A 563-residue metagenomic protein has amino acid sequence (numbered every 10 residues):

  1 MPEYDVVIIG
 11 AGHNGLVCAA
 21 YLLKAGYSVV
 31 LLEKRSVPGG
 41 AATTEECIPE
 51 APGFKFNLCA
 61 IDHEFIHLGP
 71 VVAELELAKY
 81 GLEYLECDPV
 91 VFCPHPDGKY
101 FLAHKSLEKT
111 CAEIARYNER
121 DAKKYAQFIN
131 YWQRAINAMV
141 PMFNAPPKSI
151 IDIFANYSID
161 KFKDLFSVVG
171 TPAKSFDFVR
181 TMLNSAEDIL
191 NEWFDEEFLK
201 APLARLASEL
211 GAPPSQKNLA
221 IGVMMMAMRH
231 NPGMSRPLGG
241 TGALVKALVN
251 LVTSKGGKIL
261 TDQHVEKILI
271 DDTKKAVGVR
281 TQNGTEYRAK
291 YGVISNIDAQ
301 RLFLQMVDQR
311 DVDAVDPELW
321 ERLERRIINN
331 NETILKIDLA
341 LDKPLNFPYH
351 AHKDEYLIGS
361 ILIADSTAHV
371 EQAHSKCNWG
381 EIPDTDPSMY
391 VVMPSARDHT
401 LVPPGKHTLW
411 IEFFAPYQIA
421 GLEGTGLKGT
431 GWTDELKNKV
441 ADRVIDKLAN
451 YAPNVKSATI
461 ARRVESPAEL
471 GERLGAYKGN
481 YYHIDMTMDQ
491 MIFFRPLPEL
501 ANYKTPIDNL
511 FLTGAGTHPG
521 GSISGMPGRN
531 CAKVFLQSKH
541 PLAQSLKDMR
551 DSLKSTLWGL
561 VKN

Functional and structural regions predicted by a protein language model:
P2-I150, H483-M486, N530: N-terminal glycine-rich phosphate/pyrophosphate-binding loop and immediately adjacent elements
A60, A515-L536: A conserved FAD-binding loop/helix module that cradles the flavin
P96-Q216: Rossmann-like flavin
K109, R116, L304-Q305, A340-D342 (+1 more regions): Conserved FAD/dinucleotide-binding core of flavoprotein oxidoreductases
E196-P213, D384-P394, N450-H518: A glycine-rich dinucleotide-binding beta-alpha-beta segment and adjacent secondary-structure elements that constitute
M225-R280: Helical element adjacent to the flavin cofactor pocket in flavoenzyme catalytic cores
R236, E266-V402: Mid-domain catalytic core of redox enzymes that form a hydrophobic substrate pocket/lid adjacent to a catalytic redox
I270, S538-N563: Active-site-proximal substrate-binding core of FAD-dependent oxidoreductases
